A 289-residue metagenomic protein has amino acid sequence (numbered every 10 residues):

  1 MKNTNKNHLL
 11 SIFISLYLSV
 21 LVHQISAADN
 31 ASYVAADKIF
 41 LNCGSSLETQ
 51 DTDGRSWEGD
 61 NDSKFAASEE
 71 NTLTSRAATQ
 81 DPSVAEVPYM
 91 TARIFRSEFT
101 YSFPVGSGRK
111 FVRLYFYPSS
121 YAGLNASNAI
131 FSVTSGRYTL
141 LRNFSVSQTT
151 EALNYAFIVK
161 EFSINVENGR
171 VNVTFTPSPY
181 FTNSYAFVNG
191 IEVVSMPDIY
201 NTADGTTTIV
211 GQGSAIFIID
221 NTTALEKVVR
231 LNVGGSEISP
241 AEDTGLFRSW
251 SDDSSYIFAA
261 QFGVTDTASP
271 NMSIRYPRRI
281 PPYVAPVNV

Functional and structural regions predicted by a protein language model:
K2-V289: Compositionally biased, intrinsically disordered or flexible polar/acidic segments
